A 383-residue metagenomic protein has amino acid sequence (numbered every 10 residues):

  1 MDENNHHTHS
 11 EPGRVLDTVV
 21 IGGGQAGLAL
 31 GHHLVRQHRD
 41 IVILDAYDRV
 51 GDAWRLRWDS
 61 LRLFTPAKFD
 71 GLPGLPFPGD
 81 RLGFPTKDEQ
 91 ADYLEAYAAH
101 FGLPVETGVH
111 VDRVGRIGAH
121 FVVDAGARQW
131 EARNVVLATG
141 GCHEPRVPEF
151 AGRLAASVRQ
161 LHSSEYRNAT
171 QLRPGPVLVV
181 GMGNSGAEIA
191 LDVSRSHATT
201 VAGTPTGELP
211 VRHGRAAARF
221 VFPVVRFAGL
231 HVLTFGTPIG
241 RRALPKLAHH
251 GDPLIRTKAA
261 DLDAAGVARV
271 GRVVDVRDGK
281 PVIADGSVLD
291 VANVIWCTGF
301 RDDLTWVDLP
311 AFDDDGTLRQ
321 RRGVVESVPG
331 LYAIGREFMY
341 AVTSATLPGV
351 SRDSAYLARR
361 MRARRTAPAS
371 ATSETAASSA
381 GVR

Functional and structural regions predicted by a protein language model:
D2-Y47, G51-A53, L82-R383: Flavin (primarily FAD) cofactor-binding/catalytic cores of flavoenzymes
W58: Glycine-rich loop at the start of a catalytic domain that most often binds anionic cofactors/ligands
L63-L82, H231-I239: Glycine-rich flavin
